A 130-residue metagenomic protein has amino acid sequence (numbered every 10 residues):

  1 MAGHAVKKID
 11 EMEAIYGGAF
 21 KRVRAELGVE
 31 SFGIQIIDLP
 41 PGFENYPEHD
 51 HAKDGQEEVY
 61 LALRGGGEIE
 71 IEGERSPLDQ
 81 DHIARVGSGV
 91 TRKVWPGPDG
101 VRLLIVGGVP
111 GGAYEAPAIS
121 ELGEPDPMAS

Functional and structural regions predicted by a protein language model:
M1-I34, P40-P41, A116-S130: A short, N-terminal "cap"/entry segment at the start of jelly-roll beta-barrel domains of the cupin/DSBH fold
R24-G33, E44-E58: A short beta-loop-beta micro-motif enriched in histidine and acidic residues
E30, E70-E74, G97: Short strand-coil-strand connectors
E30, P40-N45, G66, P110-G112: Short, charged/polar surface micro-motifs in flexible loops or helix N-caps
I36-P40, A52-E70: Short, conserved beta-strand element in jelly-roll/cupin
E68, S88-A113: Ligand-binding loop in jelly-roll beta-barrel domains
G73-G89: Short acidic-glycine-tyrosine-enriched beta hairpin
